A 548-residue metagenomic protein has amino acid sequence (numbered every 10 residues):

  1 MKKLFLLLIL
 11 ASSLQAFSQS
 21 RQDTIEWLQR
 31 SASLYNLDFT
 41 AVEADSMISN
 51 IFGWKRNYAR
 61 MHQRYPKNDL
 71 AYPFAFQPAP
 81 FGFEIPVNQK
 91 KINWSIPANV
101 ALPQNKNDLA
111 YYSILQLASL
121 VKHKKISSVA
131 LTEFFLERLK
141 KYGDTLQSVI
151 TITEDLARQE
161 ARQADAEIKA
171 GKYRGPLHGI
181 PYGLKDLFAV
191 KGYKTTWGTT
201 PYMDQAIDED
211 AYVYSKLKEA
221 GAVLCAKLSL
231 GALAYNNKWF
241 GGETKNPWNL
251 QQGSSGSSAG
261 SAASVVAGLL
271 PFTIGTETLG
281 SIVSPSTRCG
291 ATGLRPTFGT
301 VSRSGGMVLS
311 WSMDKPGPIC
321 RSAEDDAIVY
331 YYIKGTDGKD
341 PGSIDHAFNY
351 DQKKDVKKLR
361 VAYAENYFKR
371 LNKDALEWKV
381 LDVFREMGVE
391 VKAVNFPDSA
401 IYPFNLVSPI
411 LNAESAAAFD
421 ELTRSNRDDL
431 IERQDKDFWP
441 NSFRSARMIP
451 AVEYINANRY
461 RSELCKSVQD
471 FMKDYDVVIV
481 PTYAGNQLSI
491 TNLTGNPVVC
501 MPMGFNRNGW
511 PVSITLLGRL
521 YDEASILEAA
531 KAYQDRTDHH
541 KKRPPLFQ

Functional and structural regions predicted by a protein language model:
M1-Q22: Bacterial Sec-dependent N-terminal signal peptides
L7, T24, S46, S119 (+3 more regions): Coil residues (strongly favoring Ser/Thr
S20-N36: Short N-terminal segments immediately surrounding and downstream of signal-peptide cleavage
A41, I51-L279, T297: Gly/Ser-rich catalytic/binding loops embedded in alpha/beta enzyme cores
S95-A110, L177-W197, D355-A364, P409-C465 (+2 more regions): Short helix-loop capping/hinge segments that flank enzyme active sites or metal/cofactor-binding pockets
A98, R295-W378, T537-Q548: A short helix-breaking turn/cap at a secondary-structure junction
K124, G179, E219, V223-C225 (+3 more regions): Glycine-rich, small-residue loops and helix-cap segments that act as flexible hinges at active-site edges
K125, A130-L136, R162, N372-P397 (+2 more regions): Acyltransferase
